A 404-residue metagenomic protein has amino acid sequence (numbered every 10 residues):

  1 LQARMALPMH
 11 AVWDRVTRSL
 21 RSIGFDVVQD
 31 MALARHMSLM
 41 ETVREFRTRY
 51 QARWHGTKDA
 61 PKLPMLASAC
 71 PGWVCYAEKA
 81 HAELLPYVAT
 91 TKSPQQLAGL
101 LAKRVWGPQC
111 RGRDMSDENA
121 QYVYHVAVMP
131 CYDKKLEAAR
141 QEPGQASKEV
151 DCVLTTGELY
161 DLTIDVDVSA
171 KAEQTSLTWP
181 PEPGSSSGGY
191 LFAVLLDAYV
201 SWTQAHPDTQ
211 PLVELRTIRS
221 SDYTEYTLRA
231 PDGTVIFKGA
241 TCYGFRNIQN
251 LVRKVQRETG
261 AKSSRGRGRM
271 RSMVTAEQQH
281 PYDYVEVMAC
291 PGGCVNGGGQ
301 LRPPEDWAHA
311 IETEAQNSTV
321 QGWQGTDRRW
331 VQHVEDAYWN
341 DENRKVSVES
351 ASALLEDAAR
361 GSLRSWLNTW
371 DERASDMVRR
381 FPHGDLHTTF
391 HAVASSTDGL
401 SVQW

Functional and structural regions predicted by a protein language model:
L1-W404: Iron-sulfur-associated redox domains of electron-transfer enzymes in respiratory and anaerobic energy metabolism
